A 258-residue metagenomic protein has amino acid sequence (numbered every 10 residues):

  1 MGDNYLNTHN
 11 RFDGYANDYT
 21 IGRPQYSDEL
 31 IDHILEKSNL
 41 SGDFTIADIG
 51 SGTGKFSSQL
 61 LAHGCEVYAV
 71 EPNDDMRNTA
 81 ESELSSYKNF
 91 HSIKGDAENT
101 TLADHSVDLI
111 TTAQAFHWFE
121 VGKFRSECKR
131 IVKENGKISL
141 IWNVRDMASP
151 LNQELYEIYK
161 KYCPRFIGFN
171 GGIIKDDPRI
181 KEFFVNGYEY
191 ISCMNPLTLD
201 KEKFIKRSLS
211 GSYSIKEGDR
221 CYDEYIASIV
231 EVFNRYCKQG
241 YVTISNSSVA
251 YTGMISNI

Functional and structural regions predicted by a protein language model:
M1-S41: Conserved class I S-adenosyl-L-methionine
A47, T53-N99: Class I SAM-dependent methyltransferase SAM/SAH-binding core
T53, G168, D176-I258: Conserved Class I S-adenosyl-L-methionine
L60, E127-C128: Class I S-adenosylmethionine-dependent transferase superfamily signal
E98-L109: A short acidic, Gly/Pro-enriched loop at the edge of an enzyme's catalytic core that lines a small-molecule cofactor
T112-A113, V121: A short beta-strand submotif of the Rossmann-like class I SAM-dependent methyltransferase core that lines
F119-E127: A short, conserved alpha-helix within the catalytic core of class I
K129-L197: Conserved catalytic/acceptor-binding region of the Class I
